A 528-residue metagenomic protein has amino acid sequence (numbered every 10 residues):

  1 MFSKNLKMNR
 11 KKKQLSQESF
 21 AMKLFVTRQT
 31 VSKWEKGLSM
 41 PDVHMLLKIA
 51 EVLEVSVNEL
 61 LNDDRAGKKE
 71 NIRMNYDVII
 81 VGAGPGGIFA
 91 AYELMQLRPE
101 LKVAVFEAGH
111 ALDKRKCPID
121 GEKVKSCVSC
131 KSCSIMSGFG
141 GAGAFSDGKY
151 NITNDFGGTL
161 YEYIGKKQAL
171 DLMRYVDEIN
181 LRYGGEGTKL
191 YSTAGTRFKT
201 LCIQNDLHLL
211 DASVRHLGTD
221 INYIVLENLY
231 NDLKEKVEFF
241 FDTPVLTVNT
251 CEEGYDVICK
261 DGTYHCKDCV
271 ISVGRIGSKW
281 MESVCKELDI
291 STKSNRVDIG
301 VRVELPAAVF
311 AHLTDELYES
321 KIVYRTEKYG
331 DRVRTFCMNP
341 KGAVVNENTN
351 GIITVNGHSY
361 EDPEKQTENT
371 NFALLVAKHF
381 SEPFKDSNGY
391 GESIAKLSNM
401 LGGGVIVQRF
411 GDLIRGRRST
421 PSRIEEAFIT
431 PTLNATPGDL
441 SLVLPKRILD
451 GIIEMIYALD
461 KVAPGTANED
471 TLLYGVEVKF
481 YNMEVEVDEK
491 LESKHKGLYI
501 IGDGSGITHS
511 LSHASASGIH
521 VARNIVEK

Functional and structural regions predicted by a protein language model:
M1-K12: A short, Lys/Arg-rich alpha-helix, primarily the initiator
K11, M22, E51: Alpha-helical residues within the helix-turn-helix
Q14-K33: Short alpha-helical DNA-recognition segment
H44-E59: DNA major-groove recognition helix of helix-turn-helix/homeodomain DNA-binding modules
V57, L61-M74: Charged, helix-prone or intrinsically disordered regulatory segments positioned adjacent to compact structured domains
E70-G157, A194-T196, T200-K528: Residues forming the flavin
G138-T188: Dinucleotide-binding Rossmann-like beta1-alpha1 core, especially the glycine-rich loop that anchors the ADP
